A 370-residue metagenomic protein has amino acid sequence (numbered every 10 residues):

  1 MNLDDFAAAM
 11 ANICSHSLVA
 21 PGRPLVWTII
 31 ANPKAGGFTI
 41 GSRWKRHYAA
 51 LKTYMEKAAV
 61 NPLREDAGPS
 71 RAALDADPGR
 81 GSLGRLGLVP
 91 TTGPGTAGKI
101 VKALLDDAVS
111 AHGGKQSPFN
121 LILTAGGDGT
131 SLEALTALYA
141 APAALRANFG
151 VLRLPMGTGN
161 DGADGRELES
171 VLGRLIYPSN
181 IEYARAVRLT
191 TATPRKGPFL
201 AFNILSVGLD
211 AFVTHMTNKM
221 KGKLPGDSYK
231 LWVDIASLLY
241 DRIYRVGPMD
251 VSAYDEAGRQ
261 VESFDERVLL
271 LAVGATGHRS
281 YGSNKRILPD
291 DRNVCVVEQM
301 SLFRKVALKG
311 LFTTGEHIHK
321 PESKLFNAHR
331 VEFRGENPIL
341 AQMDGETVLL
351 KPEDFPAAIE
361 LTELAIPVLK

Functional and structural regions predicted by a protein language model:
M1-I122, L132, T136, A141-A143: ATP/NTP phosphate-donor binding region
N2-G22, I29, I40, D255-E256 (+2 more regions): ATP/nucleoside-binding phosphotransfer catalytic cores, i.e., glycine-rich phosphate-binding loops
I29, T124, V151-R153: Structural beta-sheet core signal
P33-A35, L205-A211, G274-H278: Glycine-rich beta-alpha junction loops
A35-G37, L123, G127-S131, M156-N160 (+1 more regions): Gly/Ser/Thr-rich loops at beta-strand to alpha-helix junctions that form or flank small-molecule/cofactor-binding
T91, A143-L270: Catalytic core of DAGKc-family lipid kinases
E133-L135, A163-D164, G282-S283: Short glycine-/acidic-enriched loop or helix-start segments at secondary-structure transitions that form or flank
L270-S280, E316: Phosphate-binding core of ATP-grasp and ATP-grasp-like enzymes
